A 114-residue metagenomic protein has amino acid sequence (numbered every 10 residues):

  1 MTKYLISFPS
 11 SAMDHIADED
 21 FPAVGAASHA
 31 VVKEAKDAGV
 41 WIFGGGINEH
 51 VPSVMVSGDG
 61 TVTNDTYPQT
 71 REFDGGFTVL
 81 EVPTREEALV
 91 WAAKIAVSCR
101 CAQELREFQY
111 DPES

Functional and structural regions predicted by a protein language model:
M1-S114: Conserved, structured core segments of small domains
